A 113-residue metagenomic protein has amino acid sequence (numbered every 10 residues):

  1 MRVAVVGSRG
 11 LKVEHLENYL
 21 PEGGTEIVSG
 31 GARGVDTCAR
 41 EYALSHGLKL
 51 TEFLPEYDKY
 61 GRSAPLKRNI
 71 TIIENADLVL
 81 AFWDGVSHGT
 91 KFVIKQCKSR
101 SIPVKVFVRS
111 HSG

Functional and structural regions predicted by a protein language model:
R2-V3, G7-H111: Acidic/glycine-enriched connector segments
